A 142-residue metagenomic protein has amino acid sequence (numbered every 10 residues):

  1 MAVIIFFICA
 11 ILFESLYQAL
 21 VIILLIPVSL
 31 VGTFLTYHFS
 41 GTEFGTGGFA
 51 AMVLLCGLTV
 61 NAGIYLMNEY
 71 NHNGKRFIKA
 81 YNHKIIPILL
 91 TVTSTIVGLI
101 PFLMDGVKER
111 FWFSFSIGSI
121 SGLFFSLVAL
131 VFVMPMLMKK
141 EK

Functional and structural regions predicted by a protein language model:
M1-V3: N-terminal membrane-entry
I8-K84, V92-D105, A129: Hydrophobic transmembrane alpha-helices and their membrane-interface caps in long multi-pass transport proteins
D105-K142: Hydrophobic alpha-helical transmembrane segments of membrane transport and translocation systems, primarily multi-pass
